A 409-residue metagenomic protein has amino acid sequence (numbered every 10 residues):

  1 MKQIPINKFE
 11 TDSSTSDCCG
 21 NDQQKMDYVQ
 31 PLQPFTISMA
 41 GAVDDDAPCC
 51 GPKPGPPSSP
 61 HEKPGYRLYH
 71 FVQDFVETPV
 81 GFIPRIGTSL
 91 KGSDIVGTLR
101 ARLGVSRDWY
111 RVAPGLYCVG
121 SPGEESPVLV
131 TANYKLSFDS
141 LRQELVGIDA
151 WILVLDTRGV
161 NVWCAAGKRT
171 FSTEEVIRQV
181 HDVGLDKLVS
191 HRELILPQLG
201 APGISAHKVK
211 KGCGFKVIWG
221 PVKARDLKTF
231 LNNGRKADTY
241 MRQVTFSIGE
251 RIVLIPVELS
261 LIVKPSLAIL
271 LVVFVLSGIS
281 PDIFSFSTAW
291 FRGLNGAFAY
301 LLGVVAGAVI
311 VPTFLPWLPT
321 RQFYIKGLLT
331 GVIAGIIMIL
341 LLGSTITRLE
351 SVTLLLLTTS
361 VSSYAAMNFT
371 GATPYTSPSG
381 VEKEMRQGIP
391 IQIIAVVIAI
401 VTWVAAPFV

Functional and structural regions predicted by a protein language model:
M1-V222: Soluble N-terminal domains of membrane-associated systems
L103, R111-L116, V244-S260: Cytosolic juxtamembrane amphipathic/interface segments immediately preceding and feeding into a transmembrane helix
L129-N133, K168, S172, A201 (+9 more regions): Catalytic cores of large soluble enzymes that bind and process phosphate-bearing ligands
S137-L141, S172, V176, S205 (+5 more regions): General structural feature for long, well-ordered alpha-helical segments within catalytic domains of soluble enzymes
V209-Q243: Extended, hydrophilic extramembrane loops/domains of integral membrane proteins
N233-L254, T376-S379, K383: Non-transmembrane, extramembrane segments of multi-pass ion/lipid transporters
I255-L341: Core alpha-helical transmembrane segments of integral membrane proteins
P312, P316, Y324-V409: Generic detector of multi-pass transmembrane helix bundles and their immediately adjacent loops in polytopic membrane
